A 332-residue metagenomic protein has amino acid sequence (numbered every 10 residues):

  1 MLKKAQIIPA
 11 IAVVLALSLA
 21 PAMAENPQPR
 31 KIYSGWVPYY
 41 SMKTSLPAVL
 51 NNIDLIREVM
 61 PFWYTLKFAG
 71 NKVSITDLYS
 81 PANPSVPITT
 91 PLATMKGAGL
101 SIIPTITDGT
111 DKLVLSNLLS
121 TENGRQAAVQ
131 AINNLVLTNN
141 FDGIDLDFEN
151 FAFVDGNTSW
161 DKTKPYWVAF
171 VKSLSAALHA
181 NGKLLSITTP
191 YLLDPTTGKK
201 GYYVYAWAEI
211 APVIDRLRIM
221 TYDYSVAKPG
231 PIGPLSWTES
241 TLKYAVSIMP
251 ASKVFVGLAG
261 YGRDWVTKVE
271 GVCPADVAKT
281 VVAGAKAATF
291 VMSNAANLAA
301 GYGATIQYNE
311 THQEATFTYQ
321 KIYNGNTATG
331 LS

Functional and structural regions predicted by a protein language model:
E25-N134: Glycan-recognition patch characteristic of GH18 chitinases/ENGases and related GlcNAc/peptidoglycan-binding proteins
I32-Y40, V171-V204, K253-A259: Aromatic-lined carbohydrate-recognition surfaces of secreted/lumenal glycan-active proteins
Y33-G35, R57-P61, I102-I106, I144-L146 (+3 more regions): Hydrophobic faces of well-ordered beta-strands that scaffold small-molecule active sites in alpha/beta enzyme cores
T44-L46, P190-T221, V226, G262-A283: Substrate-binding cleft/loops of secretory-pathway carbohydrate-active enzymes
N52-V73, V204-I232: Aromatic- and acid-rich polysaccharide-binding/catalytic face of secreted or lumenal carbohydrate-active enzymes
W63, A131-T163, R216-P229: Active-site groove signature of glycoside hydrolases
S120-I144, Y166-A177, G198-V213: An active-site-proximal structural segment forming one wall of the substrate-binding cleft that immediately precedes
G260-S332: Glycan-binding loop/region signatures in secreted carbohydrate-active enzymes
